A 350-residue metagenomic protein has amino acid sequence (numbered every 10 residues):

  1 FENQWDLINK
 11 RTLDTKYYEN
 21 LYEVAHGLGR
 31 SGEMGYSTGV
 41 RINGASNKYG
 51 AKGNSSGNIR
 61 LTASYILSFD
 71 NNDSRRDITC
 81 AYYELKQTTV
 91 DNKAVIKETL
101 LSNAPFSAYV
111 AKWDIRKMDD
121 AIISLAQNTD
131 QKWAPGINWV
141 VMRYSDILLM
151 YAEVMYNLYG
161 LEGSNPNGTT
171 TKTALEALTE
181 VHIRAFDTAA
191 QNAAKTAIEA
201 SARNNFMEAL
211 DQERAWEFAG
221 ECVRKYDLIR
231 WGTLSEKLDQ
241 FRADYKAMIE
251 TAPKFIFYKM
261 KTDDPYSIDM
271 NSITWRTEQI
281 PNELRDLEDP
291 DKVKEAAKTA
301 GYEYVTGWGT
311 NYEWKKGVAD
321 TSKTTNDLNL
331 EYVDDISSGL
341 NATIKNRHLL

Functional and structural regions predicted by a protein language model:
F1-K10, A94-S102, I123-L125, A189-I198 (+2 more regions): Surface-exposed intrinsically disordered loops and tails
F1-S102, E236-N271, L287, A296: An aromatic- and glycine-enriched ligand-binding surface/loop that stacks and positions planar moieties
F1-S37, N128-Y144, N157-E176, R184-T196 (+4 more regions): Structured, solvent-exposed acidic/aromatic patches
Y22, D73, N138-E162, T171-R184 (+8 more regions): Extended, hydrophobic/aromatic-rich amphipathic alpha-helical segments that build helical scaffolds
S68-F69, T79, A209, E213 (+1 more regions): Residues that form generic nucleotide/phosphate-binding pockets
S74, I78-V181, S338-L350: C-terminal substrate/ligand-recognition segments
